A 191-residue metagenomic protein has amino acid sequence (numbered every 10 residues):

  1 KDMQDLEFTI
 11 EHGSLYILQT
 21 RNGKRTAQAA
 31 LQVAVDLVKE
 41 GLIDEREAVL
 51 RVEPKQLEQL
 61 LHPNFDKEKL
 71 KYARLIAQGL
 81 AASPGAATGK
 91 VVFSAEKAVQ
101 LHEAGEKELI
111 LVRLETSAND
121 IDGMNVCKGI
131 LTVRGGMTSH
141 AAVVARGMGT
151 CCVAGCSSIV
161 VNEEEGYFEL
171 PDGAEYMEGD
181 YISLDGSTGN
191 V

Functional and structural regions predicted by a protein language model:
D2-L75, Y176-V191: Terminal amphipathic helices with adjacent charged low-complexity linkers/tails
M3, E108-I110: Residue-level preference for the first positions of well-ordered beta-strands
Y16, N64, A86-A87, V91-K97 (+2 more regions): Acidic, glycine-rich flexible loop/linker segments
